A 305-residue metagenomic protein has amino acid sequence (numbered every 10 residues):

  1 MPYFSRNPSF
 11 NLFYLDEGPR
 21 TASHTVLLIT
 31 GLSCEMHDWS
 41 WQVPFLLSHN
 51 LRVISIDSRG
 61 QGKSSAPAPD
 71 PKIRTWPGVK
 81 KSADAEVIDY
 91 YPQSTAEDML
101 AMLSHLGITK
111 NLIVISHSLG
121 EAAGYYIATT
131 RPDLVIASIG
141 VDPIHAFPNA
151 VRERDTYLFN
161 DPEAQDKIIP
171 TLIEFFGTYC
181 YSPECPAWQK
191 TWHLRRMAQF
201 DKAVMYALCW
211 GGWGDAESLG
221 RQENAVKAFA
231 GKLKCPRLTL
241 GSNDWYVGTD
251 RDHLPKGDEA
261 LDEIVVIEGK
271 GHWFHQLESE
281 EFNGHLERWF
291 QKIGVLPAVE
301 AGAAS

Functional and structural regions predicted by a protein language model:
P8-K81: Conserved HGGG/HGGXW glycine-rich cap/lid loop of the alpha/beta-hydrolase fold
Q93-L112: Conserved acidic catalytic loop of the alpha/beta-hydrolase fold
V114-S116, V141: Short beta-strand immediately N-terminal to the catalytic nucleophile in serine-hydrolase-like folds
S116-G120, G124: Gly/Ala-rich beta-loop-alpha elbow adjacent to hydrolase catalytic centers
Y125-T130, L134-I168: Flexible "cap/lid" loop of the alpha/beta hydrolase fold
N149-V151, K167-K232: Conserved alpha/beta-hydrolase catalytic His-Asp/Glu region
K202-D258, E263-V266, V299: Conserved serine/cysteine hydrolase catalytic core
A260-S305: Catalytic active-site module of serine/aspartate enzymes centered on a nucleophile-bearing elbow/loop
